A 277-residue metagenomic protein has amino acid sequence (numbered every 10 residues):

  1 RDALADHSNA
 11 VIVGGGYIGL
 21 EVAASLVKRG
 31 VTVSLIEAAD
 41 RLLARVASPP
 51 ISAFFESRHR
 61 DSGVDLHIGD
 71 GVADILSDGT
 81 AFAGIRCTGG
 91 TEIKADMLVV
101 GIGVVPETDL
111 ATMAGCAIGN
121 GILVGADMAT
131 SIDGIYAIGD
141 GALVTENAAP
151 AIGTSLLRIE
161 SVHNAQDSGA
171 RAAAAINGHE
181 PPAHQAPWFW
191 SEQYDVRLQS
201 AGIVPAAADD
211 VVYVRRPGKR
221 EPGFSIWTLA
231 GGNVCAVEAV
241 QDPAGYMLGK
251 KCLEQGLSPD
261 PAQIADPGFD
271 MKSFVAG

Functional and structural regions predicted by a protein language model:
R1-A5, A81, R86, T91-S168: FAD-site-proximal beta/loop scaffold in flavoenzymes
R1-R29, V124: Glycine-rich dinucleotide-binding loop and its adjacent helix/turn
K28-A126: A Rossmann-like FAD-binding core segment of flavoenzymes
G141-P243, M247: Mid-to-C-terminal Rossmann-like scaffold of FAD/NAD(P)H-dependent oxidoreductases
P243-A262: A short, polar/charged loop-to-alpha-helix boundary motif
S258-G277: Cysteine/selenocysteine-centered motifs that mediate thiol-based redox chemistry or coordinate metal-sulfur cofactors
